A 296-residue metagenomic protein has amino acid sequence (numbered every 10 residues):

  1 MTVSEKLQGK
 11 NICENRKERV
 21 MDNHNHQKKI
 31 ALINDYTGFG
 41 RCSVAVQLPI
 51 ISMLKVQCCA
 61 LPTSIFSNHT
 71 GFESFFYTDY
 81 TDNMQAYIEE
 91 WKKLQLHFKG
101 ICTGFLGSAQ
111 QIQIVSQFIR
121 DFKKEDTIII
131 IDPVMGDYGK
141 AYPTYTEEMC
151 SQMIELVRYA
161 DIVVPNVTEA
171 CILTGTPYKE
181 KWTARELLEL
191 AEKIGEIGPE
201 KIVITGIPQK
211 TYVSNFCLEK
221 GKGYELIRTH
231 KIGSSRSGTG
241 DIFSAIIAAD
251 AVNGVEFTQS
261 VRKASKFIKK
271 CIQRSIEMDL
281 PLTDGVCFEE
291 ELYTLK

Functional and structural regions predicted by a protein language model:
K17, D22-P143, E289-E290: Conserved N-terminal subdomain of the carbohydrate kinase-like
I33, L54, E90-L94, D121-F122 (+6 more regions): Change "in soluble alpha/beta enzymes" to "in soluble alpha/beta proteins
G38, Y224-G238: Short pre-catalytic strand/loop immediately N-terminal to key active-site residues, enriched for Gly-Thr
T144-E225: Conserved phosphate/ATP/ADP-binding segment of small-molecule kinases
S234-F257, V261: Short, small-residue alpha-helix embedded
T258-K296: Charged C-terminal helix
